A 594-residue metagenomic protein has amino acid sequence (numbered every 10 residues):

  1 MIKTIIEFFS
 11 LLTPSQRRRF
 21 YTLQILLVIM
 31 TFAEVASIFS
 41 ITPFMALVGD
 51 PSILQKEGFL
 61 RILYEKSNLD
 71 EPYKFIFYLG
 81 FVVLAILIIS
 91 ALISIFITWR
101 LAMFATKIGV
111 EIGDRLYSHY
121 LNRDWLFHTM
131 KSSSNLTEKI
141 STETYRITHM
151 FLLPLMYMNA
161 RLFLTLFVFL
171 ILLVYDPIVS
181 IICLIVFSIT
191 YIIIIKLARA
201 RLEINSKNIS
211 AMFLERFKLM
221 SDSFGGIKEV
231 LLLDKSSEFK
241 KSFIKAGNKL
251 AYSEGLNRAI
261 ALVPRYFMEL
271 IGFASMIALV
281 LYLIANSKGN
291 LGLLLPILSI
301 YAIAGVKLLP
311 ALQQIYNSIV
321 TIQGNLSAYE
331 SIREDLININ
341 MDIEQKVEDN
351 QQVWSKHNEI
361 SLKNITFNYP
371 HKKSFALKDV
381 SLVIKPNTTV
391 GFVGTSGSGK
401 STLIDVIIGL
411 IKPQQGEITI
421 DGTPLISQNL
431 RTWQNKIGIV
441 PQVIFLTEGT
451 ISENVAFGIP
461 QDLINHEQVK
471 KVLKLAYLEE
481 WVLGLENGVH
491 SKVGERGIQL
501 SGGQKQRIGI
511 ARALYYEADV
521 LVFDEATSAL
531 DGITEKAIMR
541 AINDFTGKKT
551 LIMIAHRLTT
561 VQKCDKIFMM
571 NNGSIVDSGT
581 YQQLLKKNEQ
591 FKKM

Functional and structural regions predicted by a protein language model:
L23-I29, Y157-K207, A278-L293: Transmembrane helices of ABC transporter permease
Q24-I89, L172-S180, I185, G289-L295: Transmembrane helix-loop-helix hairpins at lipid-water interfaces of multipass membrane proteins, especially the type-1
T129-N135, N208-L256, G324, S331-I332 (+2 more regions): Loop segments that connect adjacent transmembrane helices in multi-pass transporters
L231-K235, A259-L262, V306-D335: Cytosolic ends of transmembrane helices, especially the final helix of ABC transmembrane type-1 domains
I408: Helix-to-loop junction immediately C-terminal to a conserved catalytic motif
T419, S427, Q434, S452-E495 (+2 more regions): ABC ATPase nucleotide-binding domain helical subdomain, centered on the C-loop/LSGGQ "ABC signature"
Y515-D519, K548: A short, proline-enriched helix->beta-strand linker immediately N-terminal to the Walker B motif in ABC-type P-loop
R540, R557, Q562-M594: C-terminal portion of ABC ATPase nucleotide-binding domains
